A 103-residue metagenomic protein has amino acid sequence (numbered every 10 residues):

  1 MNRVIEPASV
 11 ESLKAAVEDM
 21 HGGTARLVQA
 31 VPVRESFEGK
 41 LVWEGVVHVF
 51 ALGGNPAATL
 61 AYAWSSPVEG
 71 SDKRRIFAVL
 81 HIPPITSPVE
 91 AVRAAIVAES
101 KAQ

Functional and structural regions predicted by a protein language model:
M1-L41: Negatively charged, low-complexity tracts enriched in Asp/Glu with abundant Ser/Thr
R3-S12, G70-Q103: Mixed-charge, Lys/Arg-enriched low-complexity segments
L13-M20, T59-W64, V92-I96: Extended hydrophobic/Leu-rich segments
V28-I82: Acidic, low-complexity, intrinsically disordered interaction modules
